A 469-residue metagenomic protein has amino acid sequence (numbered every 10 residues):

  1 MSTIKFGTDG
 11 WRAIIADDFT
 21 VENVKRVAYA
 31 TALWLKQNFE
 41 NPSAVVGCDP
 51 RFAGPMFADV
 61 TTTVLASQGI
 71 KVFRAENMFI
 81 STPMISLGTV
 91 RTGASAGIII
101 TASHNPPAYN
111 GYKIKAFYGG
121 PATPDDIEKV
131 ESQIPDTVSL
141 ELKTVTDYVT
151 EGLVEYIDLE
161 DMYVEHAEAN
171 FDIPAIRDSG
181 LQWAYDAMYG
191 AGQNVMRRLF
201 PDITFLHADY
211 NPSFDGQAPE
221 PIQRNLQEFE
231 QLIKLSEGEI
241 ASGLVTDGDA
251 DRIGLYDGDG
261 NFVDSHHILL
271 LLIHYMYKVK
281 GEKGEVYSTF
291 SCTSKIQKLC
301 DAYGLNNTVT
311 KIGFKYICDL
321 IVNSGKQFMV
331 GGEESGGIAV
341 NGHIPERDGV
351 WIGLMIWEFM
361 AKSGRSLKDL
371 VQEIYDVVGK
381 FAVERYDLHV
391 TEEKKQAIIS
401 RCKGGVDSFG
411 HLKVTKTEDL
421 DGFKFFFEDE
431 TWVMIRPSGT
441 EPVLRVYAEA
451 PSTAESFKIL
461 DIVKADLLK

Functional and structural regions predicted by a protein language model:
M1, N110-E237: Gly/Ser/Thr-enriched, mixed-charge loops and adjacent short helices that form phosphate/oxyanion-binding elements
M1-Q68, S95, G152-W183: An N-terminal, well-structured beta->alpha segment
D9, V46, I85, I98 (+11 more regions): Buried hydrophobic positions in well-ordered alpha/beta secondary-structure cores of metabolic enzymes
L33, S43-N110, R198-Y256: N-terminal small/polar loop signature for handling phosphorylated ligands or for N-terminal nucleophile
G47-P50, Y185-A187, D257, G342 (+1 more regions): Short glycine-centered, acidic/aromatic-flanked micro-motifs in structured strand/loop junctions that mark active-site
N77-F79, S132-V164, G258-G332, I338-A339: Proline/glycine-rich low-complexity loops and linkers
I98, S103, G111-V130, D251-K278 (+2 more regions): Glycine-rich phosphate-binding loop of actin/hexokinase-like ATP-binding domains
I240, E282-K469: Phosphate-binding and adjacent anionic-ligand microenvironments
